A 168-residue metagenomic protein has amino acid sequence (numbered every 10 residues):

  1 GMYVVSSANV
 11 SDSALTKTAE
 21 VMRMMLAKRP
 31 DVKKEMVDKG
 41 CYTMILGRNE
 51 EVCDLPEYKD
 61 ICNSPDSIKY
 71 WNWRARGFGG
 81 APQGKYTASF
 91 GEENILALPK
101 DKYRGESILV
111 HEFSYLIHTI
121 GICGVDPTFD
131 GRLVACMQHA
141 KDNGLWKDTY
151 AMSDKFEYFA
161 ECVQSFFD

Functional and structural regions predicted by a protein language model:
G1-Q138: Acidic/His-rich structured neighborhood in mature extracellular/periplasmic domains
T119-D168: Post-HExxH zinc-binding segment in Zn-dependent metallohydrolases
